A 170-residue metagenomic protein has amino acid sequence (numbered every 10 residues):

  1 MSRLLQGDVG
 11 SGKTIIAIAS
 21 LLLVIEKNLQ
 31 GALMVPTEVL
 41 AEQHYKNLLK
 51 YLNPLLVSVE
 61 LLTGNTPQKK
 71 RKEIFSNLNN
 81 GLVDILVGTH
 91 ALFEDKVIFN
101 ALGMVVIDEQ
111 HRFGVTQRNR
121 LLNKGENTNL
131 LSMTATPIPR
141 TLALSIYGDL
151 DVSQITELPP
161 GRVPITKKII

Functional and structural regions predicted by a protein language model:
S2, I16-Y45, N53-S58: Conserved SF1/SF2 helicase motif Ia
G12: Conserved glycine(s) of the Walker
N28-A32, S58, G81-I85, A101-M104 (+2 more regions): Loop/turn-to-beta-strand initiation segments
E38-L40, E60-Q68, V106, R112 (+2 more regions): Flexible beta-alpha connector loops of hexameric P-loop NTPases
L40-N77: Conserved helix-turn-beta segment of the N-terminal RecA-like "Helicase ATP-binding" lobe in SF1/SF2 helicases
N65-L86, F93-L102: Conserved motor-coupling elements within RecA-like helicase/translocase cores
N77, L92-S132: SF2 helicase catalytic motif II
D149-I170: Conserved interdomain linker/interface between the two RecA-like ATPase lobes of SF2 helicase motors
